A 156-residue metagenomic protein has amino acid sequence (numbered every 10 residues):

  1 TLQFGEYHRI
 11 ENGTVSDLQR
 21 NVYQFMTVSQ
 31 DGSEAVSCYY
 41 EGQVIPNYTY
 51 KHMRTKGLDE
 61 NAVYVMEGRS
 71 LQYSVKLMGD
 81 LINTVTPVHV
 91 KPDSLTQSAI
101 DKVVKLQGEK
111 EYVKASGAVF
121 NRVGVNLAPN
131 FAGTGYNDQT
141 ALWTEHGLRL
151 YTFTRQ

Functional and structural regions predicted by a protein language model:
T1, M26-V28, V113: A broad, low-specificity signal for short, low-complexity segments enriched in glycine/proline and polar/charged
T1-N12: Aromatic- and carboxylate-lined catalytic core of secreted/periplasmic carbohydrate-active enzymes
V15-E60: Carbohydrate-binding surface patches
V44-Q156: C-terminal beta-sandwich/jelly-roll accessory domains of carbohydrate-active enzymes
